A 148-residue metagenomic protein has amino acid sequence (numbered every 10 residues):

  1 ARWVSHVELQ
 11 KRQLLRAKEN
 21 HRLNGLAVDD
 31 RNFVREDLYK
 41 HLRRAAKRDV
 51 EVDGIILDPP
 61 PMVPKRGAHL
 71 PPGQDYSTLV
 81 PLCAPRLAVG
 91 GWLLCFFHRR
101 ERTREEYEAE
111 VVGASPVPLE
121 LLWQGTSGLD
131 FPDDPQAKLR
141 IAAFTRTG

Functional and structural regions predicted by a protein language model:
A1, D30, G90, P116-P118: A generic structural signal for alpha->beta connector loops
W3-E8: Conserved SAM-binding motif I beta-strand of class I
Q10-D53: S-adenosyl-L-methionine
R12-L15, G73, E120-Q124: A short linear-motif detector with a strong N-terminal bias
D29, K65, P132-D134: Surface-exposed loop/turn and secondary-structure junction residues enriched for glycine/proline
D29-N32, L57-P59, L79-L82, P118-L121: Glycine-rich loops and low-complexity Gly/Arg-rich segments that provide flexible linkers or classic glycine-based
D37-G113: S-adenosylmethionine
W92-G148: C-terminal catalytic and target-recognition region of SAM-dependent MTase-like enzymes, primarily methyltransferases
